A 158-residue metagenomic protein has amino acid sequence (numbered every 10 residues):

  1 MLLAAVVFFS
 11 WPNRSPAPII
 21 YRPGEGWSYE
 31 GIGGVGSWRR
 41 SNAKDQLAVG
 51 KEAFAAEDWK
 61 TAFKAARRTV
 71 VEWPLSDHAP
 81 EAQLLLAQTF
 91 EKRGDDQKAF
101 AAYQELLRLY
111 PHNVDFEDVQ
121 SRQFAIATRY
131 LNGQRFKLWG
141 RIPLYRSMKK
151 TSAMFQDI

Functional and structural regions predicted by a protein language model:
M1-S10: Bacterial N-terminal signal peptides
W11-I158: Acidic, polar-rich low-complexity tracts and alpha-helical solenoid repeat scaffolds
